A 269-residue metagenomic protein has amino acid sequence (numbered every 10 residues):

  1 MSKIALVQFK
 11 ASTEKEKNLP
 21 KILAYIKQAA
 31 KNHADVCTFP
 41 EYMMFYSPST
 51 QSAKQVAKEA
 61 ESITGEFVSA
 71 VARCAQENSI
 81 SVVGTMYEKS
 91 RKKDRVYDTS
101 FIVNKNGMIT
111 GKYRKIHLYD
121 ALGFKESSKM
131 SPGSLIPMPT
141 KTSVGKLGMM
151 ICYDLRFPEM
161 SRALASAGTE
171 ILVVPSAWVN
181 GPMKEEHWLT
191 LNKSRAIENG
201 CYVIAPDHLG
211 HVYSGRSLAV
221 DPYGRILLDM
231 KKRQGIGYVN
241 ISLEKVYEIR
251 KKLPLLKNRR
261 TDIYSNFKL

Functional and structural regions predicted by a protein language model:
M1-T13, T38, T99, K112 (+2 more regions): Active-site-proximal beta-strand elements of phosphoester/diester hydrolases
K15, A24-K105, N180-I197: Cys-nucleophile CN-hydrolase/nitrilase-fold catalytic domain and related Cys-dependent amidase chemistry that acts on
K17-Q28, F157-R162: Short, acidic/polar
F45, F101, K112-Y119, L218 (+1 more regions): Short beta->alpha transition motifs characteristic of CBS
A60-V83, K146, L155-G237: CN hydrolase (nitrilase-like) catalytic-core segments centered on the catalytic cysteine and neighboring Lys/Glu
G84-M86, T99-I102, M138, S217-A219 (+1 more regions): Short beta-strand scaffold segments in enzyme catalytic cores
R91-A167, N180-T190, K252-L255, S265: Active-site catalytic loop in hydrolytic enzyme cores
Y247-L269: A short C-terminal boundary segment appended to hydrolase-like catalytic domains
